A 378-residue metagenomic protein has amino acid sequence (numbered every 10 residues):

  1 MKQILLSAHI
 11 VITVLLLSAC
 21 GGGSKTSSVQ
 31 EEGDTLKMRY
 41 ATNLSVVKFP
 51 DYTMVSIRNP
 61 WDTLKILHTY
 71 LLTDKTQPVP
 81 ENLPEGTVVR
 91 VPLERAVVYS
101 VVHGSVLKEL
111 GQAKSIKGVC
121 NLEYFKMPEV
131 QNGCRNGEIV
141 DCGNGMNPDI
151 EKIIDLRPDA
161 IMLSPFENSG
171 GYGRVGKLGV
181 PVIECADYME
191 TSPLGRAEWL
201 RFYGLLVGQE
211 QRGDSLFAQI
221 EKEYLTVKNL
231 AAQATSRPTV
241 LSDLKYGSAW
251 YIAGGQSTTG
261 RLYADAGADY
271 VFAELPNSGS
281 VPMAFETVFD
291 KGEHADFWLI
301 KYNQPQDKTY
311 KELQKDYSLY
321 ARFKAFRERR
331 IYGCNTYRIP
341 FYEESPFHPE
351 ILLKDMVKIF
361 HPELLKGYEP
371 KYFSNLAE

Functional and structural regions predicted by a protein language model:
M1-S28, M356: Bacterial Sec-dependent N-terminal signal peptides
C20-G104, R212-L241, R327, P340 (+2 more regions): Bacterial Sec-exported substrate-binding components of ABC uptake systems
D62-I154, L163-P165: A short, structured surface patch at a secondary-structure boundary
Q112, L178-G179, A266-G267, R327: Short, structured coil segments at secondary-structure junctions
E138, D149, D159-I161, N168-A249 (+3 more regions): Extracytoplasmic substrate-binding proteins
V140-F166, V180, F285-L299: Proline-aspartate-enriched helix->loop->beta-strand connector
E167-K177, I300-Q314: A ligand-binding cleft/hinge motif common to bilobed small-molecule-binding domains
E223, V227-K311: Flexible, glycine-rich surface segments
